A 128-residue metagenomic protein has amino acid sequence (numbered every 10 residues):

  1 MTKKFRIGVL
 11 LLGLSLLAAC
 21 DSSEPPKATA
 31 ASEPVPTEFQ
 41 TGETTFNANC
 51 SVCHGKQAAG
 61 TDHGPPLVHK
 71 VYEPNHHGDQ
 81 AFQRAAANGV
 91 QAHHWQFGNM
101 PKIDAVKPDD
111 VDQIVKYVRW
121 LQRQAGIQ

Functional and structural regions predicted by a protein language model:
M1-V9: Bacterial N-terminal signal peptides that target proteins for export
L16-A19: C-terminal motif of bacterial Sec signal peptides marking the signal peptidase cleavage site
D21-S23, H54-A59, A87, A105 (+1 more regions): Detector for the c-type heme attachment site
D21-T45: Electrostatic cytochrome c docking/interface patches
G42, F46-K56, K102, I114-V118: The canonical Cys-X-X-Cys-His
D62-L67: Short cysteine/histidine-rich zinc-coordinating motifs and their immediately flanking basic loops
H69-L121: Extracytoplasmic electron-transfer domains, predominantly the class I c-type cytochrome c fold
I127-Q128: Short, solvent-exposed mixed-charge patches
